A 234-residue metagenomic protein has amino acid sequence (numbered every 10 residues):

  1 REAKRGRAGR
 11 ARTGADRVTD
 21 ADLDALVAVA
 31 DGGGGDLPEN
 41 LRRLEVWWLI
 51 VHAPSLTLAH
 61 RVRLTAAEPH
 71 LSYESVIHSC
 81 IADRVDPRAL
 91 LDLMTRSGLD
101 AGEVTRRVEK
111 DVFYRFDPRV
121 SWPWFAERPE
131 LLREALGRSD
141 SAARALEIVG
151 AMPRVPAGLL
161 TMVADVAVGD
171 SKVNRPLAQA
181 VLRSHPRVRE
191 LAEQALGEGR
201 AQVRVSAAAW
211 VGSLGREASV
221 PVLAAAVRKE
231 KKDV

Functional and structural regions predicted by a protein language model:
R1-D83: Non-catalytic protein-protein interaction scaffold segments in large eukaryotic complex-forming proteins
R1-G6, A11, L191-V234: Long alpha-helical HEAT/HEAT-like repeat alpha-solenoid scaffolds in very large eukaryotic proteins, especially those
G14, V46-L49, H78-S79, R107-P123 (+7 more regions): Structural detector for internal amphipathic alpha-helices that build alpha-solenoid repeat scaffolds
D16, D20-D24, D31, D36 (+9 more regions): Acidic-enriched, low-complexity/disordered segments with a strong bias for Aspartate over Glutamate
D20-L26, A59-R61, R119-A135, R154-V166 (+2 more regions): Amphipathic alpha-helical scaffolding segments comprising HEAT/armadillo-like alpha-solenoid repeats
A21, D36-W48, E68-S75, V85-A89 (+5 more regions): Residues within HEAT/ARM-like alpha-solenoid scaffolds
L44, V51-L132: Extended, non-transmembrane interaction/recognition domains
